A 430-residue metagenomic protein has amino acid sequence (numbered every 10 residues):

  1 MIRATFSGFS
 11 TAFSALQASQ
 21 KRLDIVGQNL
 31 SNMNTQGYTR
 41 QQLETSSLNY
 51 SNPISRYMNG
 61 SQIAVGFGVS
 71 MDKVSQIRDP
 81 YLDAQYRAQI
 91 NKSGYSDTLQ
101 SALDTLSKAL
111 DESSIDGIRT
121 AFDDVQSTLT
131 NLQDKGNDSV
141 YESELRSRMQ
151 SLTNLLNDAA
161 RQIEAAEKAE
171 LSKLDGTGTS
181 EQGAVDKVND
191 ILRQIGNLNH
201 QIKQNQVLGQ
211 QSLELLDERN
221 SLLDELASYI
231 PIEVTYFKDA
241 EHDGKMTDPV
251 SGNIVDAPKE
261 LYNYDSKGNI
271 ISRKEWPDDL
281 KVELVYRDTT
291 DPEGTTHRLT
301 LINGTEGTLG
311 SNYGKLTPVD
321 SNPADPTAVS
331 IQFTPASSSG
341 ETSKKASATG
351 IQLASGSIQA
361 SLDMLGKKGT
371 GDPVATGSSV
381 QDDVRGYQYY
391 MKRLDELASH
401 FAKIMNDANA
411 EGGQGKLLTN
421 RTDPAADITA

Functional and structural regions predicted by a protein language model:
M1-A430: Structural signature of extracellular appendage/secretion-system components
